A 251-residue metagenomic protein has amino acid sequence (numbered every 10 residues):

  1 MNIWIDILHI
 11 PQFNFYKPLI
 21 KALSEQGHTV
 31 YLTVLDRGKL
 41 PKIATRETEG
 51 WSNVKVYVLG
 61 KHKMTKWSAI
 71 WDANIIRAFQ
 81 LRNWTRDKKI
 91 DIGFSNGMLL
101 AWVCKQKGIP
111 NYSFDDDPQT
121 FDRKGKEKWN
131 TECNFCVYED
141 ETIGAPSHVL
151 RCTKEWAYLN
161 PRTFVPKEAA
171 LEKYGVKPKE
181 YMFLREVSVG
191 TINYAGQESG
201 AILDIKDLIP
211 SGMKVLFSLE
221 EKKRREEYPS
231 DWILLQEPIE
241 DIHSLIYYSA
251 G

Functional and structural regions predicted by a protein language model:
I5-K17, G190-A195: A short, glycine/small-residue-rich beta-strand->loop->alpha-helix junction that serves as a flexible
I7, S24-A73: Conserved nucleotide-sugar phosphate-binding/catalytic loop shared by glycosyltransferases and other
V30-D36, V137-E139, V215-E220: Short internal beta-strands
G50-W51, Y57-M64, L184, K206-Q236: Catalytic donor nucleotide-activated moiety binding site of glycosyltransferases and closely related
R77-W84, K222-G251: Donor nucleotide-activated moiety binding/catalytic core segment of transferases that use nucleotide-activated donors
I92-V103, N111-S113, I239-G251: A donor-sugar binding/catalytic signature common to diverse glycosyltransferases and related nucleotide-sugar
Y112-F114, F121-C136: A conserved, positively charged/aromatic
C133-G200: A nucleotide-sugar donor-handling region in carbohydrate enzymes
